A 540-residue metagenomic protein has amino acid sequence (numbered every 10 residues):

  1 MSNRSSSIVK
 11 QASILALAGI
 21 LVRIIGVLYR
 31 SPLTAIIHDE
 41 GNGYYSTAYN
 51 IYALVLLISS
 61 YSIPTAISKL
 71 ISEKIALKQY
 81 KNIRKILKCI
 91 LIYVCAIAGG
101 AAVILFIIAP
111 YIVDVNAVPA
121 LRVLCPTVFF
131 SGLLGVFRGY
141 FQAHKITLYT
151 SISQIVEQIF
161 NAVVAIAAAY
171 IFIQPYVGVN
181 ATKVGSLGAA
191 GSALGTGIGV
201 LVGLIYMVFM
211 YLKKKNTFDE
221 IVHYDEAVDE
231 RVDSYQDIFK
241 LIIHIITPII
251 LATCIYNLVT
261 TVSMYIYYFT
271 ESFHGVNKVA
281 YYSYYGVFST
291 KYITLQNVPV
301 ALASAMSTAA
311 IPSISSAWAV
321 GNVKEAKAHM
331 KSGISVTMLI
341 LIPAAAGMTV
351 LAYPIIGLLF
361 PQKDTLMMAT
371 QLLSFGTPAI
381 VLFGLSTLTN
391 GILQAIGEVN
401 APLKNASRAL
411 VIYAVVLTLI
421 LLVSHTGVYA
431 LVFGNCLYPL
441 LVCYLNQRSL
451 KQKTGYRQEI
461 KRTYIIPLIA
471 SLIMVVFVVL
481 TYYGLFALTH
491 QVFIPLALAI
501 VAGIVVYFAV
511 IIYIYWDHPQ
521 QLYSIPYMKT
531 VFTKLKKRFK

Functional and structural regions predicted by a protein language model:
M1-I25, K81, K85, E226-Y256 (+1 more regions): N-terminal membrane topogenesis motif
S7-T65, A102, F106, T247-F269: Signature of the first transmembrane helix
L33-L54, G185, A189-A190, D237-I245 (+2 more regions): Interfacial/gating helices of multi-pass transporter permease domains
Y61-A76, V300-N322: Helix-loop junctions and terminal segments of transmembrane helices in multi-pass membrane transport/translocation
P110-L124, T349-I380: Interfacial segments at transmembrane-helix termini and the short loops linking adjacent helices
S131-Q154, P378-R408: Membrane-interface junctions at transmembrane-helix termini in multi-pass inner-membrane proteins
L148, I159-M210, N400, L410-Y444 (+2 more regions): Membrane-interface helix-loop junctions in multi-pass transport and translocation proteins
L480-K540: Membrane-proximal transmembrane or re-entrant/amphipathic helices at the cytosolic face
